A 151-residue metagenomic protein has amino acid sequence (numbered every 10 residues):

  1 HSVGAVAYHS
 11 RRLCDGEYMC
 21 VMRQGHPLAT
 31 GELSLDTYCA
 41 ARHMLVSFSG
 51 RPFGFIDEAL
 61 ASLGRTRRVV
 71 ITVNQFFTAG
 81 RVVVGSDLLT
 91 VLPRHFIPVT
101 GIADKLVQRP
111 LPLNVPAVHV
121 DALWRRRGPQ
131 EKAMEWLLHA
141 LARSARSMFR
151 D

Functional and structural regions predicted by a protein language model:
H1-Y18, M22, A29-E32, V107-R109: Short beta-strand-centered segments that line the small-molecule binding cleft or hinge of alpha/beta clamshell
R11, D36, G80-R81: Alpha-helical segments flanking ligand/cofactor-binding loops in enzyme cores
E17-M19, R42, H119: Structural motif
V21, L45-V46, T72, T90 (+1 more regions): Active-site-adjacent beta-strand anchor residues
V21-P27, V120-Q130: A bilobed periplasmic-binding-protein/Venus flytrap-type ligand-binding module shared by bacterial periplasmic
L28-T30, L35, A41-L63, R94 (+2 more regions): Secondary-structure junction motif
S49-V107: Hydrophobic hinge/microswitch elements
